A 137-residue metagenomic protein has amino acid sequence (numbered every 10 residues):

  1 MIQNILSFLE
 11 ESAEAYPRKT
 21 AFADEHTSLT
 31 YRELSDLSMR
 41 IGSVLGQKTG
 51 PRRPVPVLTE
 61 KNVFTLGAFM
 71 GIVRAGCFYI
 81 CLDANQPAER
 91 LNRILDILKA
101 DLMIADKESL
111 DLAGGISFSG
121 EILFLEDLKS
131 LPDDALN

Functional and structural regions predicted by a protein language model:
M1-N137: Carrier-protein-dependent adenylate-forming modules in NRPS/ANL systems
